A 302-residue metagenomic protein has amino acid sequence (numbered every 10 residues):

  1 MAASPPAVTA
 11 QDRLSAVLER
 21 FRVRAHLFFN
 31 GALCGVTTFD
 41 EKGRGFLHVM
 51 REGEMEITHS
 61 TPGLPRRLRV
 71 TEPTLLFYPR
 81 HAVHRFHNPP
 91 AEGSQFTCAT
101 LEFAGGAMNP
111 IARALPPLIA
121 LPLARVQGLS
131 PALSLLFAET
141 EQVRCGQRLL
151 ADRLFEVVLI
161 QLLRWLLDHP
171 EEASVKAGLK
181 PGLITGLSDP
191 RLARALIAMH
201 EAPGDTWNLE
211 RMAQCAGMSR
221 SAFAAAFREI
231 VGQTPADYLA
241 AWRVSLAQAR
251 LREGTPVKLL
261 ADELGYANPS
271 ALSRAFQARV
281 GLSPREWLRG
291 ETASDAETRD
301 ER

Functional and structural regions predicted by a protein language model:
M1-L27, G31, G35-F39, P117-A120 (+2 more regions): A short, N-terminal "cap"/entry segment at the start of jelly-roll beta-barrel domains of the cupin/DSBH fold
A25-P117, R144, R148: N-terminal regulatory/effector-sensing and dimerization cores that precede helix-turn-helix DNA-binding domains
M50, M199-A202, A247-G254: Short helix-to-turn junction characteristic of helix-turn-helix DNA-binding domains, especially the helix
M108-S134: Aromatic/histidine-rich interaction motifs
A124-I197: An amphipathic alpha-helical interaction segment
R194-W242, A261-G290: Basic/polar phosphate-binding segments, predominantly the helix-turn-helix DNA-binding elements of transcriptional
